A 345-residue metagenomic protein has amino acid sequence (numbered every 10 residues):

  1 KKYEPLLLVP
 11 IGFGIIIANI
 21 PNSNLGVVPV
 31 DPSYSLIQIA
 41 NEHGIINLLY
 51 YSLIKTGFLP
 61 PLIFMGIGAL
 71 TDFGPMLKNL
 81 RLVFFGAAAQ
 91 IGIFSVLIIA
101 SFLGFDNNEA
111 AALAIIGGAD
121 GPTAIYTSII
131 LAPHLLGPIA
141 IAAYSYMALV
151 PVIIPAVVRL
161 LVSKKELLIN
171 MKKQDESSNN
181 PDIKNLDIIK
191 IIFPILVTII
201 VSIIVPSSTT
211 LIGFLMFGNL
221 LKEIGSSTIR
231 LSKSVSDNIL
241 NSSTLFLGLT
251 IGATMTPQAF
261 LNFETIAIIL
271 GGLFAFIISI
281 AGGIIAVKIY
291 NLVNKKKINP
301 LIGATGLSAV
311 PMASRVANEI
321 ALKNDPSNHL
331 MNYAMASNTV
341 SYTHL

Functional and structural regions predicted by a protein language model:
K1-V28: N-terminal alpha-helical transmembrane segments of multi-pass membrane transport and channel/translocase proteins
K2-L7, L48-Y50, L70-F85, S227-S236 (+3 more regions): Interfacial helix-loop-helix linkers and transmembrane-helix boundary segments in multi-pass membrane proteins
S52-G57, F64-T71, F84-S95, I99 (+4 more regions): Alpha-helical membrane segments and immediately flanking helix-loop junctions that form or couple to the substrate/ion
M76-L97, P257-G283, A334-N338: Entry/N-cap segments of selected transmembrane alpha helices and their immediately preceding amphipathic helices
L135-P151, G271-F276: Alpha-helical transmembrane segments
S145-S226: Membrane-embedded hairpin module used as a gating/binding unit in multi-pass transport and secretion proteins
T198-G283: Transmembrane helical segments that form the transport core of multi-pass membrane transport proteins
T343-H344: Conserved small/polar residues in nucleotide/adenosyl-binding loops
